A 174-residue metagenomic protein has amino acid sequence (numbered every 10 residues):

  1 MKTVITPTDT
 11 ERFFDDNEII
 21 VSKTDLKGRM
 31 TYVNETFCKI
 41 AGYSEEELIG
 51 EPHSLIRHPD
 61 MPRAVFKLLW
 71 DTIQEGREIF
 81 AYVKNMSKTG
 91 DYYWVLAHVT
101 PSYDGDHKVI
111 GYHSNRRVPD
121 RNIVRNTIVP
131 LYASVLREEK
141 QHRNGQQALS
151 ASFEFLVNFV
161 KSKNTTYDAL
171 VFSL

Functional and structural regions predicted by a protein language model:
K2-S134: Sensory/regulatory domains in signal-transduction proteins
I110-H113, R117-L174: Juxtadomain coupling helices with adjacent low-complexity linkers
